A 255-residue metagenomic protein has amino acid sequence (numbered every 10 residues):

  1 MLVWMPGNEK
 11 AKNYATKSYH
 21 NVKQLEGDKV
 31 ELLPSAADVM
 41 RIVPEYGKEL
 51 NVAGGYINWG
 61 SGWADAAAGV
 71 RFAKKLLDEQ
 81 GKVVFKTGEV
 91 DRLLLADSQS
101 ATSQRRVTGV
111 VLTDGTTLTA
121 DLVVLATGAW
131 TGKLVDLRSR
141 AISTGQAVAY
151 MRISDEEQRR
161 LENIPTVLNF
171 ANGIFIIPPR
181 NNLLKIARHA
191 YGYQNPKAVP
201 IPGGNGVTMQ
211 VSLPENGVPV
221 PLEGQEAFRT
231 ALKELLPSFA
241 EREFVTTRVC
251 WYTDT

Functional and structural regions predicted by a protein language model:
M1-I42: Dinucleotide-binding Rossmann-like beta1-alpha1 core, especially the glycine-rich loop that anchors the ADP
V3, G109, V148-Y150: Conserved hydrophobic/aromatic beta-strand scaffold that supports enzyme active sites
W4, R92-L94, I176-I177: A structural signal for short hydrophobic beta-strand segments in well-ordered beta-sheet cores
P6-Y14, Y56-K75, G217-E226: Short beta-strand to alpha-helix junction loop
K17, D38, F72, E89-R92 (+3 more regions): Alpha-helical elements of Rossmann-like donor-binding domains used by nucleotide-donor carbohydrate transfer enzymes
P34, K86-E89, T246: Short loop/edge segments at beta-strand edges and connector loops that shape dinucleotide/nucleotide cofactor-binding
G55-L122, A126: Helical element adjacent to the flavin cofactor pocket in flavoenzyme catalytic cores
L118-L125, A129-T255: Active-site substrate-recognition segment that forms the wall of the catalytic cavity or substrate channel
